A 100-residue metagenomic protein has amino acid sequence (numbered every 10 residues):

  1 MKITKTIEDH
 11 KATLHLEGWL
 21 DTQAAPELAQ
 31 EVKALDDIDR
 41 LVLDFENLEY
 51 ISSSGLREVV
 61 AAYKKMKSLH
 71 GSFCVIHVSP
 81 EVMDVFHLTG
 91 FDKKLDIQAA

Functional and structural regions predicted by a protein language model:
K2-A29, E49-Y50: STAS-typified acidic loop motif
T22-K94: Amphipathic alpha-helical interaction surfaces in cytosolic regulatory modules
D96-A100: Short acidic-hydrophobic, aromatic-tinged amphipathic segments that line or gate anion-handling sites
